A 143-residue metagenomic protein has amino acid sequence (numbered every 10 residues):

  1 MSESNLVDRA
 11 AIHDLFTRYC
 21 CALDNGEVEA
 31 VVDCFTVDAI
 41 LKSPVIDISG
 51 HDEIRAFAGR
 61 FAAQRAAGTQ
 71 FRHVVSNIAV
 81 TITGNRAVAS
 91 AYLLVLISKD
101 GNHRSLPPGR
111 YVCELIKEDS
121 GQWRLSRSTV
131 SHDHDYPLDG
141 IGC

Functional and structural regions predicted by a protein language model:
M1-C34: Short, low-complexity N-terminal intrinsically disordered segments enriched in polar/charged residues
S2, L6, I48, N102: Charge-dense, low-complexity intrinsically disordered segments
V28-L94: A solvent-exposed, acidic/Ser-Thr-rich amphipathic alpha-helical stretch
Q64-C143: A beta-strand edge to alpha-helix "cap/lid" segment located at domain peripheries
